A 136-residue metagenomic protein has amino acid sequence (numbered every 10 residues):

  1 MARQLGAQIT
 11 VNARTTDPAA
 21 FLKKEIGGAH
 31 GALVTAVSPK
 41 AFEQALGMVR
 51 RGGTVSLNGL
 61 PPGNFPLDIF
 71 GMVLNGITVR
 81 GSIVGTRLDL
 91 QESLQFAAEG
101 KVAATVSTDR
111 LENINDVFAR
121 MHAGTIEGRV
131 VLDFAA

Functional and structural regions predicted by a protein language model:
M1-Q44: Adenosine-nucleotide cofactor-binding segment
V11, L33-T35, N58, S82 (+1 more regions): Glycine- and other small-residue-rich loops at beta-strand/loop junctions that grip anionic moieties
D17, P39-K40, G63-N64, L88 (+1 more regions): Short alpha-helical
E43, R87-A136: C-terminal hydrophobic helical "lid"/dimerization subdomain of Rossmann-like NAD(P)H-dependent oxidoreductases
L46-R50: A short glycine-rich, Lys/Arg-flanked "PGG" loop and its adjoining helix->strand segment in the class I
G53-T54: Glycine-centered, small-residue-biased loops immediately flanking beta-strands in adenine/cofactor-binding cores
G59-N75, T86-Q95: Rossmann-fold NAD(P)-binding glycine/threonine-rich loop
N75-G81: Short beta-alpha connecting loops at secondary-structure transitions that line or flank enzyme active sites
